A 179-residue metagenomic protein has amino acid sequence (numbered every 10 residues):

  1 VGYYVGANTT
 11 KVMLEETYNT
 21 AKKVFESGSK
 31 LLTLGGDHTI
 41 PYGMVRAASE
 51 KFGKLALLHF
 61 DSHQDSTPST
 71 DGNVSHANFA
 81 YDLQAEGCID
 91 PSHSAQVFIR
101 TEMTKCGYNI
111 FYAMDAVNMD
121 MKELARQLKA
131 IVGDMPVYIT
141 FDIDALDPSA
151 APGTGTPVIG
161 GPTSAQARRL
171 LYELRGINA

Functional and structural regions predicted by a protein language model:
V1-A179: Conserved alpha-helical scaffold segments that buttress catalytic/binding sites
